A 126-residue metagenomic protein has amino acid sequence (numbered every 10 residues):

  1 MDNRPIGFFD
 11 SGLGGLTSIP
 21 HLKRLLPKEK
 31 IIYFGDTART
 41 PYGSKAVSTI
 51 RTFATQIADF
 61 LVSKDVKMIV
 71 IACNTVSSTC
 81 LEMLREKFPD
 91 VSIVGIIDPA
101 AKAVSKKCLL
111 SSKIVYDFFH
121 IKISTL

Functional and structural regions predicted by a protein language model:
M1-L126: Non-catalytic structural scaffold of enzyme domains
